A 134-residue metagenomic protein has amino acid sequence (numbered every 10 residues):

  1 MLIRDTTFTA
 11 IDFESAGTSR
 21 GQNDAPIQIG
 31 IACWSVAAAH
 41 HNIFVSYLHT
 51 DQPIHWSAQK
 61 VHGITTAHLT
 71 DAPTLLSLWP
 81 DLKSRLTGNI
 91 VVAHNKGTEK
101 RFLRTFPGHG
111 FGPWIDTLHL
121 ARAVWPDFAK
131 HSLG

Functional and structural regions predicted by a protein language model:
M1-P113, P126-G134: Conserved non-catalytic scaffold segment of RNase H-like nuclease domains
L120-A123: Short gly/pro/ser/thr-enriched loop/turn and capping motifs at secondary-structure boundaries
